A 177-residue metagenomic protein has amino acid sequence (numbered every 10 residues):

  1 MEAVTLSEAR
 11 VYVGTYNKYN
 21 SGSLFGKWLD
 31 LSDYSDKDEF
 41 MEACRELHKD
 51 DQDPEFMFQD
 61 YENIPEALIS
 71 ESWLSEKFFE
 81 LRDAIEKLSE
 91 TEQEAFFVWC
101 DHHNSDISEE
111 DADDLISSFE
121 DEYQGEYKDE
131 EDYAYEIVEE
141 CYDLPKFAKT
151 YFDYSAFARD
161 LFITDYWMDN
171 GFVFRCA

Functional and structural regions predicted by a protein language model:
E2-D50: N-terminal ordered "arm"
E2-V4, A9-R10, I64-E66, S70-W73 (+5 more regions): Non-transmembrane, interaction-prone alpha-helical and coil segments associated with secretion and export
V4-S7, E131-A177: Acidic, proline/glycine-rich low-complexity IDRs
A9-G14, G26-D30, E55-Q59, D165-C176: Ordered hydrophobic segments in well-structured contexts
L31-Y34, Y127-K128, Y151: Conserved aromatic
S35-D106: Structured domain cores in non-transmembrane regions
E39-A43, E80, A95, D111-D114 (+3 more regions): Exposed alpha-helical structural elements
A95-C141, F174-A177: Extracytoplasmic/secretory-pathway segments with low complexity and glycosylation-like composition
